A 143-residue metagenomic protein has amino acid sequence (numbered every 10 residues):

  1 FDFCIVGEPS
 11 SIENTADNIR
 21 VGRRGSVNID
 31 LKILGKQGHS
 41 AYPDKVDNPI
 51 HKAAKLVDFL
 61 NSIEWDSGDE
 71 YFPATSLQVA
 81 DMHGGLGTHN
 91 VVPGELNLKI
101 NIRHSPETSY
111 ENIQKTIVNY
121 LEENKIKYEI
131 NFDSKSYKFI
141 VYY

Functional and structural regions predicted by a protein language model:
F1-S11: A glycine-rich helix N-cap at a beta->alpha junction
S10-N14, V21-G22, V27-Y143: Metal-dependent amide/peptide-bond hydrolase catalytic core, centered on the "pita-bread" metallohydrolase fold
